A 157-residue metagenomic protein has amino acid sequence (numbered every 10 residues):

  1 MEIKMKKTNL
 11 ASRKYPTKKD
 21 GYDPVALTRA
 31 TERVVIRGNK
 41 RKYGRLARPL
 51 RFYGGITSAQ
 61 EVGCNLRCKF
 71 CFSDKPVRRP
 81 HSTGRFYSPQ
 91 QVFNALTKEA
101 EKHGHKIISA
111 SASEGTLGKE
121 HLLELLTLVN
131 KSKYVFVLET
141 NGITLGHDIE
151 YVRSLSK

Functional and structural regions predicted by a protein language model:
E2-E61, K69, S73-P80: N-terminal [4Fe-4S]-dependent radical SAM core
I56, S73-Q91, E99-H121, L125-H147 (+1 more regions): Core AdoMet radical
V62-L66, L117: N-terminal capping/small domains of soluble enzymes
